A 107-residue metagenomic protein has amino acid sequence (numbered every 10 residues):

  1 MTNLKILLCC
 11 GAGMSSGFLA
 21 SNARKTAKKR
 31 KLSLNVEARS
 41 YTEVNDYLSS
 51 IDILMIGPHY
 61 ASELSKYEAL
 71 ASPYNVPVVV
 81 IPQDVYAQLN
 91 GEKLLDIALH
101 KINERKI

Functional and structural regions predicted by a protein language model:
N3-Y41: Conserved active-site segments centered on acidic
A12, H59-A61: Short glycine-rich anion-binding loops that position phosphate/pyrophosphate groups of nucleotides and phosphorylated
A23, A27, E68-A71, I102: Conserved hydrophobic residues forming the short capping helix/wall of the S-adenosyl-L-methionine
S40-V44, N90: Short acidic active-site motifs
Y41, H59, Q83-V85: Short, ordered loop/turn segments at secondary-structure junctions
L48-L54: Short acidic/histidine-rich motifs immediately flanking catalytic phosphotransfer sites in two-component signaling
E63-V85: A short, gly/pro- and small-residue-rich
P77-I107: Ser/Thr/Gly-rich flexible loops in soluble cytosolic domains mediating phosphotransfer, phosphorylation
